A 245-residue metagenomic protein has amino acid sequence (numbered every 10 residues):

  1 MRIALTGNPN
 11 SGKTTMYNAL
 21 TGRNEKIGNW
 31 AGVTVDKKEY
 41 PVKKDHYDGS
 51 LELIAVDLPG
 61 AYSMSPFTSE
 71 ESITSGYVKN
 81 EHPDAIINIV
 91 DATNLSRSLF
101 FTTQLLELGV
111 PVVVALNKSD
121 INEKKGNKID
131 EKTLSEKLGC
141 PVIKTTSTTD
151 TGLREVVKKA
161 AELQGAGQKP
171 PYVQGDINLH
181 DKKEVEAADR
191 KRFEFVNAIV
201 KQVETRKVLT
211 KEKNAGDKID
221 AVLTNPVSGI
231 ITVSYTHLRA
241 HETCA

Functional and structural regions predicted by a protein language model:
M1-V56: Conserved G1/Walker A P-loop phosphate-binding module
L53-P66: Switch II (G3) loop of P-loop NTPases
Y77-E81, A85-C140: Conserved C-terminal guanine-recognition region of P-loop GTPase G domains, centered on the G4
E123-K169: Canonical P-loop GTPase G-domain recognition
G167-V200: Short, non-transmembrane cytosolic segments of multipass membrane proteins
V203-G216: Short, membrane-interfacial amphipathic segments enriched in basic
V222-P226, I230: Loop-to-transmembrane-helix entry motif
H237-A245: Single conserved hydrophobic/aromatic residue that forms the stacking wall/gate of nucleotide- or nucleobase-binding
